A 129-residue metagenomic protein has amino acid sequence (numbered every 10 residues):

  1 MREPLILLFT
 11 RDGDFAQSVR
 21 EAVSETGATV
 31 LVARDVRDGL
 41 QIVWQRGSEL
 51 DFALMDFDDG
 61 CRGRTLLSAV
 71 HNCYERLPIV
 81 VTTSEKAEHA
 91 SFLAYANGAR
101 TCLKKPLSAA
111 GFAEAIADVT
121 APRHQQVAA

Functional and structural regions predicted by a protein language model:
G13-V32: Two-component/phosphorelay signaling modules centered on CheY-like receiver
R34-F52, G60: Acidic, metal-coordinating helix/loop segments flanking the phosphotransfer/catalytic sites of two-component signaling
Q45-S48, V70-R76, N97: Conserved phosphotransfer cores of two-component systems
L50, L54-C73: Conserved phosphotransfer microenvironments
T65, E85-C102: Alpha4 helix (beta4-alpha4-beta5 surface) of REC/receiver domains from two-component response regulators
H89, L107-I116: C-terminal output helix
A117-A129: The C-terminal output helix
